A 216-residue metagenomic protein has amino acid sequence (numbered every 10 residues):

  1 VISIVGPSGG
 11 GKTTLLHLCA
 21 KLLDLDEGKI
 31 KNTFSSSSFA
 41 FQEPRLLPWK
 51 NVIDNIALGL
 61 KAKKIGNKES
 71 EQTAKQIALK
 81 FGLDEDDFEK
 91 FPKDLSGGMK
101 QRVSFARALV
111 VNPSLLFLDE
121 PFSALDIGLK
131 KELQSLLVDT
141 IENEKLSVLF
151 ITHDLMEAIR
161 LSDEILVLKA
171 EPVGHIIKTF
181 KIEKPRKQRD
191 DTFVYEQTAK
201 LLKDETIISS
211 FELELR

Functional and structural regions predicted by a protein language model:
V5-P7: The feature captures the beta-strand-to-loop junction immediately N-terminal to the Walker
A20: Helix-to-loop junction immediately C-terminal to a conserved catalytic motif
K68-D86, D139: Conserved ABC ATPase "signature" region
F91-L95, M99: Conserved ABC ATPase signature
F105: Hydrophobic anchor residue at the start of the ABC signature
N112: Conserved catalytic motifs of ABC-family nucleotide-binding domains
L116-E120: Catalytic Walker B motif of ABC-type/P-loop ATPase nucleotide-binding domains
